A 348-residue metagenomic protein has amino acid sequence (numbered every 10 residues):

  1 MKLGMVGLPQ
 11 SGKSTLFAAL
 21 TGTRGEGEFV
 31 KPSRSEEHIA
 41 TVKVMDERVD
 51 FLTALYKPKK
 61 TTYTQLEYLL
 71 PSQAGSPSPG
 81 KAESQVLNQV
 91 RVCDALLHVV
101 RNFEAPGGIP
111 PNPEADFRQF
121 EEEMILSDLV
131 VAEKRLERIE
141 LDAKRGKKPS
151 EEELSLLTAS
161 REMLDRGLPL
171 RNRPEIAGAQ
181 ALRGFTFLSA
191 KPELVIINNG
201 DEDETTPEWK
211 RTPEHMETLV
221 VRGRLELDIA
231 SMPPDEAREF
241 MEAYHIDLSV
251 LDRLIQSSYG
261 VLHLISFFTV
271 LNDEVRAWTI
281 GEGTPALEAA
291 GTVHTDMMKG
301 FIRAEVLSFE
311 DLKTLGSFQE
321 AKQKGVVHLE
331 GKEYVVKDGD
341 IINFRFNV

Functional and structural regions predicted by a protein language model:
M1-G107, P111-E114, E121, I139: Conserved G1/Walker A P-loop phosphate-binding module
K2-F17, T21, E37, R138-V335 (+2 more regions): C-terminal-of-GTPase-core extension/linker across diverse P-loop GTPases
E67-L70, G75-G184, V195, L219: Long, charged N-terminal accessory/stalk domains
